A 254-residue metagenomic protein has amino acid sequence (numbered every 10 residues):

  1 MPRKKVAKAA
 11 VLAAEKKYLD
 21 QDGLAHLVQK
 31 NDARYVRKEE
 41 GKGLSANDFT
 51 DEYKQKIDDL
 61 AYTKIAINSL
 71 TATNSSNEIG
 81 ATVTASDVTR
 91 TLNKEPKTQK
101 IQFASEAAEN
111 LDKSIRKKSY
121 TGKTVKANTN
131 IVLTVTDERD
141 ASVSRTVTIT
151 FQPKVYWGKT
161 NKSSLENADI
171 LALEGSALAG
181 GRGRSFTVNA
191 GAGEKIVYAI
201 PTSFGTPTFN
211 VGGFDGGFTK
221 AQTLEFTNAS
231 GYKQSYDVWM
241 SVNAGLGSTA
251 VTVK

Functional and structural regions predicted by a protein language model:
M1-K64: Fibrous stalk/shaft segments of extracellular and virion attachment machinery
D59-A81, P153-R184: Short, compositionally biased P/S/T/A/G/V-rich stretches that sit at domain boundaries
S86-P96, D169-G213: Beta-rich globular "head" domains
L92-R116, S203-A221: Change to "...patches in solvent-exposed regions of secreted, membrane-anchored, or virion-exposed structural
D112-I131, E138-R139: Solvent-exposed segments in extracellular or luminal domains encompassing
I115-T124, K195-I200, T227-A229, K233-N243: Exposed aromatic-hydrophobic patches
V135-D137, V253: Conserved structural position at the C-terminal beta-strand of extracellular beta-sandwich adhesion modules
V143-F151: C-terminal edge beta-strand
